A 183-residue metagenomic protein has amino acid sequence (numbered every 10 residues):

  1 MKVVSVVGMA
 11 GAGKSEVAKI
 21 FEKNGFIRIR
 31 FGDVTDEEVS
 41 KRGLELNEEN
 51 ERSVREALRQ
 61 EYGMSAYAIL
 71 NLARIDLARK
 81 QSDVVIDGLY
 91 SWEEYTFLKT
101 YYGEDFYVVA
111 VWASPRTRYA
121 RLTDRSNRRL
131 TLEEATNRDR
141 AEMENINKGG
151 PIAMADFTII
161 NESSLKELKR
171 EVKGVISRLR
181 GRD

Functional and structural regions predicted by a protein language model:
M1-V4: Extreme N-terminal starter segment of soluble prokaryotic enzymes
M9, F21: P-loop (Walker A) phosphate-binding loop of NTP-binding proteins
A12: ATP-binding Walker
S15: Walker A/P-loop
I27-F97, R128, E133: ATP-dependent small-molecule kinase phosphotransfer cores that center on conserved nucleotide phosphate-binding segments
R28, V108, F157-I160: Short, well-ordered beta-strand core segments
S65, D124-R178: Small-molecule kinase domains that catalyze NTP-dependent phosphoryl transfer to phosphate-bearing small molecules
D87-G88, Y101-S126: Conserved phosphate-donor/acceptor-positioning beta-strand/loop module used by diverse small-molecule
